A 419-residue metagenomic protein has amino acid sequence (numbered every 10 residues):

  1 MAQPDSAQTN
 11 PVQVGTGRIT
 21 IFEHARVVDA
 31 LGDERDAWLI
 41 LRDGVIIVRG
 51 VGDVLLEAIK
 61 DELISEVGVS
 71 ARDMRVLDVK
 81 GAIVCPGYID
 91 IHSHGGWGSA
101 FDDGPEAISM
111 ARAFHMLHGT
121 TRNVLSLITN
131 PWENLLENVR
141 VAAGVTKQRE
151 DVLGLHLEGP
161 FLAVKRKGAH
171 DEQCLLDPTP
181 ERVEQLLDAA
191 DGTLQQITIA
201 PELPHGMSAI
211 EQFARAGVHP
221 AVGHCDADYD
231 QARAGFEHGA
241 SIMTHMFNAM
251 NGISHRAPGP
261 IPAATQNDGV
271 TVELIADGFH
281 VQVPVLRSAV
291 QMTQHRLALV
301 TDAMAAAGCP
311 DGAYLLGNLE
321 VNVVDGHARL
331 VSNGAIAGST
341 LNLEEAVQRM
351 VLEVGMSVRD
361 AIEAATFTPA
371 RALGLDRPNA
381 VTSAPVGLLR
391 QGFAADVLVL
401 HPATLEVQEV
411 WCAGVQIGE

Functional and structural regions predicted by a protein language model:
A2-D5, N10-I21, V27-V84: Histidine-rich, glycine-flanked metal-binding segment
I21, G87-I89, A221, L299-V300: Residue-level marker for buried hydrophobic side chains located in beta-strands that build the well-ordered beta-sheet
A25, L39, G44, G81 (+11 more regions): Divalent metal-coordination and catalytic microenvironments
A82-V84, I91, F101-D151, C174-A189 (+1 more regions): Alpha-helical scaffold segments that flank or form the walls of functional sites
H94, S109-N138, D151-A163, A190-E202 (+5 more regions): Divalent metal-dependent hydrolysis catalytic cores, especially in the metallo-beta-lactamase
A113-V124, A163-D191, R233-M246, M250 (+2 more regions): Active-site gating loops and adjacent loop-to-helix segments of metal-dependent hydrolytic enzymes
E184, D188-C309: Active-site core of metal-dependent hydrolases
G259-V272, G278, V290-T301, A307-L400: His/Asp/Glu-enriched, well-ordered alpha-helical/loop segment that forms or immediately abuts the divalent-metal
